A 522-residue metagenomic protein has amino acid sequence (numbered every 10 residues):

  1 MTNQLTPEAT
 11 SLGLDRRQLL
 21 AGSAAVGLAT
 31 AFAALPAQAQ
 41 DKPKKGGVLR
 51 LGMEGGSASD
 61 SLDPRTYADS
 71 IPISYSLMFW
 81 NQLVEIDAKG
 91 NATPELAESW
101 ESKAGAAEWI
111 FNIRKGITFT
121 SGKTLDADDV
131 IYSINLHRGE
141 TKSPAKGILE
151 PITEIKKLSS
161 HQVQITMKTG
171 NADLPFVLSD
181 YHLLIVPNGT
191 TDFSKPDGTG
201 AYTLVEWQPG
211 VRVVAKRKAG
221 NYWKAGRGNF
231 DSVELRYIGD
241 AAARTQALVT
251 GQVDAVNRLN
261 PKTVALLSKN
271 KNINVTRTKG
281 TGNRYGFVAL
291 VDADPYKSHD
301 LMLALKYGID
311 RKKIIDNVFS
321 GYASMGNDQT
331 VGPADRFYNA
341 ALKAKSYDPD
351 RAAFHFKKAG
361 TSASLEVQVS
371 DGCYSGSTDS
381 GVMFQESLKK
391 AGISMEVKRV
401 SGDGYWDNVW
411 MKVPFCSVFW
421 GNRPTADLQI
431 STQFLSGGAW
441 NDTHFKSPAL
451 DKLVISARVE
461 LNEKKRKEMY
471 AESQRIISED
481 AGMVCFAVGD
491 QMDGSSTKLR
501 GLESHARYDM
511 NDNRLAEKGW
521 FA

Functional and structural regions predicted by a protein language model:
M1-L14, Q18, A25-T30: N-terminal secretory signal peptides
Q38, M325-K358, Y374-S377: Structural transition elements
G52-A104, N135, D197-G198: N-terminal lobe/hinge region of extracytoplasmic solute-binding protein
D87-N91, F176-G228, S232-E234, D240-A242 (+2 more regions): Gly/Pro-rich hinge or "lid" segments in bacterial periplasmic/extracellular proteins
N112, K146-N188, E206-Q208: Surface-exposed binding/hinge segments that line and control ligand-binding clefts or catalytic entry sites
G220-L266, E386, S394: Ligand-site clamp/hinge motif
K390, S394-Y405, S431-T497, A522: Extracytoplasmic/peripheral linker and loop segments enriched in polar/acidic and small residues with frequent Thr/Pro
S495-A522: Long beta-strand-rich cores associated with HINT superfamily self-processing modules
